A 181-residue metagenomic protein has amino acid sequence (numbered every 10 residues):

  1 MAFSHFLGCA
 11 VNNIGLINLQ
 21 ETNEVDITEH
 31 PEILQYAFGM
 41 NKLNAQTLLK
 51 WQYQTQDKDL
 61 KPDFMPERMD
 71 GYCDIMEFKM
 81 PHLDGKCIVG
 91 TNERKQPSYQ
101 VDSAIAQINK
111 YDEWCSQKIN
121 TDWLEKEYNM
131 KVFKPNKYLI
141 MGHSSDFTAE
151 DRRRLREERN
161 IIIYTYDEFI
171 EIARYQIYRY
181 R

Functional and structural regions predicted by a protein language model:
M1-R181: Charged, terminal alpha-helix-loop-beta segments that serve as non-catalytic nucleic-acid engagement and/or assembly
